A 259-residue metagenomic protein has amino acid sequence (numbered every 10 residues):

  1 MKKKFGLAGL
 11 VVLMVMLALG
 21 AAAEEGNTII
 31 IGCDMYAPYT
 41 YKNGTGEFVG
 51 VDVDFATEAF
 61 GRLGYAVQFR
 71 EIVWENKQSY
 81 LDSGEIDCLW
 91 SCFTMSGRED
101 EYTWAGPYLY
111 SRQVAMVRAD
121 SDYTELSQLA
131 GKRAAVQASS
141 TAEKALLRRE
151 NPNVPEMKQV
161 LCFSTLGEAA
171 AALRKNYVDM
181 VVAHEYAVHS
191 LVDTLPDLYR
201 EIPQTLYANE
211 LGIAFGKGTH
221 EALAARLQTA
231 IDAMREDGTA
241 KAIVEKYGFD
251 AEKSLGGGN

Functional and structural regions predicted by a protein language model:
E24-F93, C162, R226, K246: Extracytoplasmic small-molecule ligand-binding "clamshell" domains of the periplasmic binding protein/Venus flytrap
G32-A37, R70-E75, G84-S96, A119 (+4 more regions): Beta->alpha turn/N-cap motifs
D34-M35, Y110-V117, E185, H189-T229 (+1 more regions): Periplasmic-binding protein-like
V53-R62, Y123, S127-Q128, K132-R133 (+3 more regions): Extended ligand-binding regions for polar small-molecule ligands
A56-Y65, A142-F163, S190-P196, E245: Ligand-binding cleft/hinge of the Venus flytrap
T57, G61, A66-Q128, Y199-T205: Acidic, polar ligand-binding/catalytic clefts
Y65, G106-K158, G218-H220: A conserved helix-loop-strand patch within extracytoplasmic ligand-binding domains of the periplasmic binding
N76-S79, C92-E101, A145-R148, A172-Y207: A ligand-binding cleft/hinge motif common to bilobed small-molecule-binding domains
